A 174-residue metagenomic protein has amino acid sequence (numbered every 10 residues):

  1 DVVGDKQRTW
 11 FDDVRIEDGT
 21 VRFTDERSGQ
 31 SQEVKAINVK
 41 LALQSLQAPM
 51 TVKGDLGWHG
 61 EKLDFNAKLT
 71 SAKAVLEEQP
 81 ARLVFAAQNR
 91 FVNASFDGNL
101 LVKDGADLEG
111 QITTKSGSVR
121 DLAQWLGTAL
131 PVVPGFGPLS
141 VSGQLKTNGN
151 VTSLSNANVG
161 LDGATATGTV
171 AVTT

Functional and structural regions predicted by a protein language model:
V2-L101, G105-L108: Elongated, acidic membrane-bridging lipid-handling scaffolds and related periplasm/extracellular "bridge/tunnel" systems
T20, N38, S140-S142, T165-T169: Membrane-embedded beta-strand positions in outer-membrane beta-barrel channels/transporters
D55, D97, Q111-T113, A157-N158 (+1 more regions): Transmembrane beta-strands of outer-membrane beta-barrel proteins
W58, S71, S116-S118, L161 (+1 more regions): Transmembrane beta-strands of outer-membrane beta-barrel pores
Q111-T113, S142-N148: Well-ordered beta-strand segments characteristic of repetitive beta-sheet solenoids
S116-V133: A low-complexity, Ser/Thr/Gly/Pro-enriched, surface-exposed linker/loop concept that marks segments flanking
T128-L130, G137-V141, V151-S153, T167: A cross-kingdom feature marking solvent-exposed beta-strand/loop segments within repeated, beta-rich binding/scaffold
K146-T174: Repeat-solenoid scaffold signature
